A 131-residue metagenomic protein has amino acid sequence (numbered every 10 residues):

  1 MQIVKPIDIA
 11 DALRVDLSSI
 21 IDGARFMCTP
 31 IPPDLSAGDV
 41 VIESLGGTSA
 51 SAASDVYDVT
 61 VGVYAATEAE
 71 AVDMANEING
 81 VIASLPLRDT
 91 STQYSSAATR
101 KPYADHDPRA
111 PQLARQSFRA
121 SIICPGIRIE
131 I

Functional and structural regions predicted by a protein language model:
M1-A50, L85-Q93, E130: Small/polar-rich, solvent-exposed N-terminal microdomains that initiate assembly or binding
I3-I7, A65, A110: Charge-dense, low-complexity intrinsically disordered segments
L17, I78, F118-A120: Generic low-polarity alpha-helical segments
L45-T48, V59-V63, G80-A83: Short, low-complexity, polar/charged sequence segments that are solvent-exposed and flexible
A53-A71, Q112-G126: Oligomerization/assembly interface segments of phage tail-like spikes and tubes
T67-T90: Mid-chain, well-packed structural core segment of small domains
A83-I131: Acidic-leaning, charged glycine-interspersed low-complexity segments
